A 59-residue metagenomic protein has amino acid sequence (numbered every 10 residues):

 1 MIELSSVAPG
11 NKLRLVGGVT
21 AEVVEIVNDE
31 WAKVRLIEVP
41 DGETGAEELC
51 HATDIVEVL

Functional and structural regions predicted by a protein language model:
M1-P9: Mixed-charge, Lys/Arg-rich low-complexity intrinsically disordered regions
V19-V27: Short beta-strand-centered aromatic/proline hotspots
E25-I26, L36, E57: A residue-level detector for short acidic-glycine micro-motifs
A32-E38: SH3/SH3-like beta-barrel fold
P40-L59: Intrinsically disordered, low-complexity, charged/polar segments
